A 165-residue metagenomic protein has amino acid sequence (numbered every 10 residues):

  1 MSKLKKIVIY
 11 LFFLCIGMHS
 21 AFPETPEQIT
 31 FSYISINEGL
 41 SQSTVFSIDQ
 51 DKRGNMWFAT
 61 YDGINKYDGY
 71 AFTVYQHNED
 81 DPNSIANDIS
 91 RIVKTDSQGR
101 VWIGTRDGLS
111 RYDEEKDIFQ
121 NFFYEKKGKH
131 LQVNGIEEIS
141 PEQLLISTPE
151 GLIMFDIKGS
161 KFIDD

Functional and structural regions predicted by a protein language model:
M1-D165: Carboxylate-rich, polar loop motifs that coordinate divalent cations or form catalytic acidic clusters
